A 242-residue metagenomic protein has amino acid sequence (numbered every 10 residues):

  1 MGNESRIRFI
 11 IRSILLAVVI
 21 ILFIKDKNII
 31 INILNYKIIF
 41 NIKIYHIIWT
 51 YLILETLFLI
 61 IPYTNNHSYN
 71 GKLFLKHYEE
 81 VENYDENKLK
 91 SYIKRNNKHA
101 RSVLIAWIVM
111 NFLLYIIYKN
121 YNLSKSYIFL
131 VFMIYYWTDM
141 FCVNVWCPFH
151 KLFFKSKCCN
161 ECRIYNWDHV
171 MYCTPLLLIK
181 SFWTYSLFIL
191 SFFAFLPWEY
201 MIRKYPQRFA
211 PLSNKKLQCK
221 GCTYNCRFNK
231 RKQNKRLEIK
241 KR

Functional and structural regions predicted by a protein language model:
I7-L16, K98-I108, C162-H169: Select subsegments of transmembrane alpha-helices in polytopic membrane proteins, especially boundary-proximal
R12-K27, Y36-K72, K119-N122, F129-C142: Hydrophobic alpha-helical membrane-embedded segments
I60-L73, F141-L152, W198-K216: Juxtamembrane/interface segments at transmembrane-helix termini
K76-N97, K157-N166: Short membrane-interface loop/juxtamembrane segments of multi-pass integral membrane proteins
F112-C142, I189-L212: Hydrophobic alpha-helical transmembrane segments and immediately flanking/interface helices in integral membrane
V145-V170: Membrane-helix boundary/juxtamembrane motif in polytopic membrane proteins
W167-T184: Hydrophobic alpha-helical transmembrane segments in multi-pass integral membrane proteins
N214-E238: Cysteine-cluster motifs in flexible loop/terminal segments that predominantly coordinate metals
